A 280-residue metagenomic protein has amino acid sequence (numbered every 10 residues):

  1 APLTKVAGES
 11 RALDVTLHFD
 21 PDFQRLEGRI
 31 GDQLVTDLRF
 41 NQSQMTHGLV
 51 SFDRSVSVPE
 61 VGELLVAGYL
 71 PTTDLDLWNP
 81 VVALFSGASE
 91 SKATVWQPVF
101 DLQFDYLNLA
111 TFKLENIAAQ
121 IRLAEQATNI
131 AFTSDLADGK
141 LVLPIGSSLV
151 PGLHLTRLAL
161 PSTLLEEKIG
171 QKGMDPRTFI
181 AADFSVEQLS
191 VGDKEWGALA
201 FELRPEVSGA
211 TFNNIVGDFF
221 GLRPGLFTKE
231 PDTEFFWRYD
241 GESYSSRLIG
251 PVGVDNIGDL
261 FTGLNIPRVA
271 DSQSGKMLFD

Functional and structural regions predicted by a protein language model:
A1-D280: Membrane-proximal interfacial segments on either side of biological membranes
